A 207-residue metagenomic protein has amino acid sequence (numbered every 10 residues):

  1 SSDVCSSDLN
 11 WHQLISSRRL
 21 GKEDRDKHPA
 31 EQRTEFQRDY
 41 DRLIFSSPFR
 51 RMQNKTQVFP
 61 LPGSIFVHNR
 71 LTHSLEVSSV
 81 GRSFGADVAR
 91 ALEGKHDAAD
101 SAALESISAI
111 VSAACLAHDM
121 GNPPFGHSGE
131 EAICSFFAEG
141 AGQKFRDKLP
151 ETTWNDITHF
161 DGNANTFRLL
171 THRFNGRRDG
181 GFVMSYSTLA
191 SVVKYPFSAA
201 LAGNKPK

Functional and structural regions predicted by a protein language model:
S1-S6: Short, small-residue-biased leader/transition segments that mark boundaries at the very start of proteins
S7-Q32, I44-K55, S64, L75 (+3 more regions): Sequence-structural signature of the catalytic-core scaffold of metal-dependent phosphohydrolases that act on
P60-F66: Short hinge/gating elements
N69: Structured ligand/cofactor/substrate-binding pocket environments in proteins
